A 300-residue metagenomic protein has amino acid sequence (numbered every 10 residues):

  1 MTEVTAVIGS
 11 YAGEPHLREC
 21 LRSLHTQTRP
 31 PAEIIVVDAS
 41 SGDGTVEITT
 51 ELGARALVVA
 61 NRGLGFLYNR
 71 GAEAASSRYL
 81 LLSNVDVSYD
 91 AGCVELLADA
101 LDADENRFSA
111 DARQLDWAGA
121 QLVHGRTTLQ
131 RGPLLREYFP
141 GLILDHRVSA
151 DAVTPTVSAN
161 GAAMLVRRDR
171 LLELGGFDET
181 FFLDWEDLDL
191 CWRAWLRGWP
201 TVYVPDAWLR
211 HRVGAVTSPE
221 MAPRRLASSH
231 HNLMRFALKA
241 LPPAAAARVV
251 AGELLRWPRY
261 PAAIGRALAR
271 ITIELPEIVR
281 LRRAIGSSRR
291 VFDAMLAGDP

Functional and structural regions predicted by a protein language model:
R22-P31: Short, acidic, metal-binding catalytic loop of nucleotide-sugar glycosyltransferases
D38-V46: A conserved acidic beta->alpha catalytic loop
V58-A75, V85: Glycine-rich, basic loop-to-helix element that forms the pyrophosphate-binding segment of sugar-nucleotide handling
L80: Short aromatic/hydrophobic "clamp" motif used to bind/position activated sugar donors
S88-H124: Conserved donor NDP-sugar-binding/catalytic core segment of glycosyltransferases
Q130-T156: Short, flexible, basic/aromatic active-site loop/helix in glycosyltransferases
V157-G175, E179-W208: A short, conserved alpha-helix in the catalytic core of glycosyltransferases
S228, P242-P300: Non-catalytic, C-terminal membrane-associated alpha-helical segments of glycosyltransferases
